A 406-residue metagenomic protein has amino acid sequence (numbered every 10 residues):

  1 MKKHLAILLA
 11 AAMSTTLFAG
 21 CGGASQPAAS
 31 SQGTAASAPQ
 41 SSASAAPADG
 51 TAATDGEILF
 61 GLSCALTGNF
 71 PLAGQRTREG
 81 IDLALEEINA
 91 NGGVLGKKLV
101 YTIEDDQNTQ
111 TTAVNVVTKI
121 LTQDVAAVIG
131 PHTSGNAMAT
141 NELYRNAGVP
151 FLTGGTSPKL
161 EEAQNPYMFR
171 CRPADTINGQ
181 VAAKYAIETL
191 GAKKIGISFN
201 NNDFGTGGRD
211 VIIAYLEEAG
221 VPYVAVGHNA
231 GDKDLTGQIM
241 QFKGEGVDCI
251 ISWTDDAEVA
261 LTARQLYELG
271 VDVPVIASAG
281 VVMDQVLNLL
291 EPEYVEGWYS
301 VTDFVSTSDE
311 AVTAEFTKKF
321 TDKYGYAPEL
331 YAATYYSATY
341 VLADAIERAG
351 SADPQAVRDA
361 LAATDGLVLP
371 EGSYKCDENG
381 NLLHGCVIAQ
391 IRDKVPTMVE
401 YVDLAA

Functional and structural regions predicted by a protein language model:
M1-L59, A90, A405-A406: Short, low-complexity disordered leader/linker segments with a strong preference for bacterial N-terminal type II
A52-T54, I58-G80, E104-Q110, H132-T133 (+4 more regions): Extracytoplasmic "Venus flytrap"
L62, I120-H132, L152-G154, K194-F199 (+4 more regions): Periplasmic-binding protein-like
F70-L95, D210-E218: Short, polar/charged alpha-helical segment
L72-E79, N91-E162, H228-L235, D255-A260 (+1 more regions): Beta-alpha junction/loop-to-helix N-cap segments that form part of ligand/metal-binding clefts
N115, P158-L160, P166-G270, S306-A311 (+1 more regions): Extracellular/periplasmic Venus flytrap/periplasmic-binding protein
A263-Y336, R392, P396, Y401-A405: Extracellular/periplasmic periplasmic-binding protein-like sensory domains
D322-E329, A343-P396: Segments of small-molecule ligand-sensing domains
